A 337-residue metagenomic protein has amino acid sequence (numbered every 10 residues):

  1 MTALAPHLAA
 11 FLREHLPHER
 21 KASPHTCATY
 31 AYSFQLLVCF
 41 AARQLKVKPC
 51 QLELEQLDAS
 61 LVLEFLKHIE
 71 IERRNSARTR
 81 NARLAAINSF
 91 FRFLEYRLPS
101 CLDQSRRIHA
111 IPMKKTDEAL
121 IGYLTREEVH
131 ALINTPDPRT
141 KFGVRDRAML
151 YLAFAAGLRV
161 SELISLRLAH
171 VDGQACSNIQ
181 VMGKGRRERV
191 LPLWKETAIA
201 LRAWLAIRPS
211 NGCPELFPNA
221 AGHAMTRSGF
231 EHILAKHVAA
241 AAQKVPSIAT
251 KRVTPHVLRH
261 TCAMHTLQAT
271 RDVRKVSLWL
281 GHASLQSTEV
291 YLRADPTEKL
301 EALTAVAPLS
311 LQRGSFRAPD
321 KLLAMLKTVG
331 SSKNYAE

Functional and structural regions predicted by a protein language model:
M1-E337: Conserved catalytic core of the tyrosine transesterase superfamily
